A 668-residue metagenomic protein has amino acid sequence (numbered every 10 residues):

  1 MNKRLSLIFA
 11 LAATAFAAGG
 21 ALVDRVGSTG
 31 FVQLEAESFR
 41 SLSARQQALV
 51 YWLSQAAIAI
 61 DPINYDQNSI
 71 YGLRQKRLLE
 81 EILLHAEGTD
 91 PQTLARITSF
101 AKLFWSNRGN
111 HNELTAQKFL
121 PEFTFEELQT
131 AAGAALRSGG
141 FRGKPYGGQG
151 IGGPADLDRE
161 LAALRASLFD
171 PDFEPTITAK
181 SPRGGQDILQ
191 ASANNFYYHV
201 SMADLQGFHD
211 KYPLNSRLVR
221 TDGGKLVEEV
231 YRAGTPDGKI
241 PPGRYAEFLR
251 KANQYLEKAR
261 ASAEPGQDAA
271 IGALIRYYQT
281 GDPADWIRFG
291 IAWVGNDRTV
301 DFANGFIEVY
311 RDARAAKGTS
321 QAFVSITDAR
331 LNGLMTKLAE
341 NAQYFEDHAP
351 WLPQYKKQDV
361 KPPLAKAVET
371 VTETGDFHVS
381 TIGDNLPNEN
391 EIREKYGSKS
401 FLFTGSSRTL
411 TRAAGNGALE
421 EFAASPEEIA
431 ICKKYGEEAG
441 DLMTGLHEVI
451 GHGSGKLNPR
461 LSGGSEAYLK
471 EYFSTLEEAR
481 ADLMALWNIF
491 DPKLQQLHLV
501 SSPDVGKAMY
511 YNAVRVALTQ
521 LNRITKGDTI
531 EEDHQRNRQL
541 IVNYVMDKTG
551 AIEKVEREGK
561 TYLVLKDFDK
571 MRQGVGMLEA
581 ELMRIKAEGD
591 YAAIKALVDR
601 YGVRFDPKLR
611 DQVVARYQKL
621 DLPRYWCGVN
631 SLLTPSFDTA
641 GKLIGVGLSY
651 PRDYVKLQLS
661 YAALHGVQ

Functional and structural regions predicted by a protein language model:
A10-A18: Hydrophobic h-region of N-terminal signal peptides that target proteins for export in Gram-negative bacteria
G19-L78: N-terminal-proximal low-complexity accessory segments that begin disordered and transition into the first
E35, N64, L486-I585: Long, well-structured alpha-helical subdomains associated with metal-dependent extracellular/ecto-lumenal hydrolases
S43, E264, S474-D491: An active-site-proximal "capping" alpha-helix that borders the catalytic cofactor pocket
S99-V230, G234, G238-A430, G436: Contiguous, non-catalytic segments that form substrate-binding/exosite surfaces or channel walls
E437-I450: Short alpha-helix carrying the canonical HExxH Zn2+-binding catalytic motif
G455-A479: Post-HEXXH active-site segment of zinc metalloproteases
D567, M571-Q668: Extended, compositionally biased alpha-helical segments that mediate assembly or anchoring
